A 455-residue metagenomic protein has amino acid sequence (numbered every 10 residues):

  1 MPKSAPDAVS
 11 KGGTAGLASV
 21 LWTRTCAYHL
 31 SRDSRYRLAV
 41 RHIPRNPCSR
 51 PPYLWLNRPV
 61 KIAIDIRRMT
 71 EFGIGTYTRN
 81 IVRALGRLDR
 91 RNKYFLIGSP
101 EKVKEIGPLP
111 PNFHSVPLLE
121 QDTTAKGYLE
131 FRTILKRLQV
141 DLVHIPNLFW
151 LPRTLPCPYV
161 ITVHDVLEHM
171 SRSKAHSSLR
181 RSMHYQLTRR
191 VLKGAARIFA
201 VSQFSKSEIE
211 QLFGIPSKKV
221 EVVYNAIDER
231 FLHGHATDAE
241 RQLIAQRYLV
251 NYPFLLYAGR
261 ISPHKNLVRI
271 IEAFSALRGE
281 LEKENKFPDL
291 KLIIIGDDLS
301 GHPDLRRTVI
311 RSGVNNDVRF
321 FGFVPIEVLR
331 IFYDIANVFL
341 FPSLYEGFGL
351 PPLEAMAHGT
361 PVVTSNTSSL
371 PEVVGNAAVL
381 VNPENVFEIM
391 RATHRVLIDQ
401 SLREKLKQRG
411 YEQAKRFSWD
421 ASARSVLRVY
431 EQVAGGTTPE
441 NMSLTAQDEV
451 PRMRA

Functional and structural regions predicted by a protein language model:
M1-K3, D7, G13-R24, S34-R37 (+2 more regions): Intrinsic, low-complexity polybasic segments
H29-L30, L54: Short hydrophobic targeting helices and cationic amphipathic motifs that mediate membrane/organellar targeting
P44-P47, L54: Intrinsically disordered, low-complexity proline-rich tandem-repeat tracts
P52-A455: Carbohydrate transferase catalytic cores enriched for Leloir-type hexosyltransferases
